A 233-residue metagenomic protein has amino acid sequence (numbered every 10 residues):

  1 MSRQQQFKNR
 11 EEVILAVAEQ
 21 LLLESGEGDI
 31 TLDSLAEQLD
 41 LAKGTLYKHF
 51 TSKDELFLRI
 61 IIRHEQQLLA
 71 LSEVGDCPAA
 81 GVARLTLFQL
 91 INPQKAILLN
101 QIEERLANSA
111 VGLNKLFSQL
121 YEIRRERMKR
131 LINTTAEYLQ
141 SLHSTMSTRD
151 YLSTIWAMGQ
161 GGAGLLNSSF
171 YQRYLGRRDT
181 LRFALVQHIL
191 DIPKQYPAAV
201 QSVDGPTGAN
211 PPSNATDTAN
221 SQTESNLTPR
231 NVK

Functional and structural regions predicted by a protein language model:
M1, N133, E137, S141 (+1 more regions): C-terminal peripheral helix-coil segments that are non-catalytic and often amphipathic
M1-S25, D29-Q38, E55: Basic, helix-initiating cap at the start of DNA-binding domains
E37, T51-S52, I62: Residue-level detection of the helix-turn-helix DNA-binding "recognition helix"
L39-F50: Short hydrophobic/aromatic patch on the recognition helix
L56-H64, R127: Alpha-helical DNA-contacting segments of helix-turn-helix folds
R59, A70-I97, T148, L152-I155: Hydrophobic alpha-helical connector segments
L69, V111-H143, R149-T154, T180-F183: Amphipathic alpha-helical packing segments from all-alpha helical-bundle domains
I91-S118, E122, L166-S168: Amphipathic alpha-helical segments used for helix-helix packing
